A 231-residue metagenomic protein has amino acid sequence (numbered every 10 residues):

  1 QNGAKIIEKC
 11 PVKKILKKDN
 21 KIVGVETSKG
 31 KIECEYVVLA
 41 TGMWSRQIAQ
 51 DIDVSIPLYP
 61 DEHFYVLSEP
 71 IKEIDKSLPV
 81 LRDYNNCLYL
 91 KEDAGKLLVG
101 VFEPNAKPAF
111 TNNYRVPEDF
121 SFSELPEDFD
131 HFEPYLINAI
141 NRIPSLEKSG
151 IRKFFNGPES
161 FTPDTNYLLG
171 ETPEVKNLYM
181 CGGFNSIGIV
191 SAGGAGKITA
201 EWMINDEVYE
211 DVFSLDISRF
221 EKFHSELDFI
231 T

Functional and structural regions predicted by a protein language model:
N2-V12, G150: A conserved beta-strand/loop element that lines the FAD pocket in flavoprotein oxidoreductases
K5, S55-P57, S145-E147: Short coil/loop linkers at secondary-structure junctions
I7, V38, Y179-C181: Hydrophobic/aromatic beta-strand patches that form the interior of the parallel beta-sheet core in alpha/beta enzyme
K9-C10, F102-E103, F154, G183: Short, well-ordered beta-to-alpha junction loops that form the rim of enzyme active sites and present histidine/acidic
C10, G42-M43, G193: Alpha-helix N-cap/helix-start capping motif
K14-N113, P117-P126, P134-I137, R142 (+1 more regions): Flavin-dependent oxidoreductases
S77, N85, A94, P108 (+1 more regions): C-terminal catalytic lobe of FAD-dependent flavoproteins
